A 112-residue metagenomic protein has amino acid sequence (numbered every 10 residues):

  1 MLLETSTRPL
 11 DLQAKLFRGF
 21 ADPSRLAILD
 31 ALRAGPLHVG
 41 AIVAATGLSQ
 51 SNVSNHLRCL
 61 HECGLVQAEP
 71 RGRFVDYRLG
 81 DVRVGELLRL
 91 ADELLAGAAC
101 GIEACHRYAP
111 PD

Functional and structural regions predicted by a protein language model:
M1-L12, V82-D112: Amphipathic alpha-helical dimerization/coiled-coil segments that flank or bridge DNA-binding/regulatory modules
L2-L3, D11-S49, R71-V84: N-terminal helix-turn-helix DNA-binding core of bacterial DNA-binding proteins
A44, N55, H61-E62: Alpha-helical residues within the helix-turn-helix
N52: Residues in the helix-turn-helix
